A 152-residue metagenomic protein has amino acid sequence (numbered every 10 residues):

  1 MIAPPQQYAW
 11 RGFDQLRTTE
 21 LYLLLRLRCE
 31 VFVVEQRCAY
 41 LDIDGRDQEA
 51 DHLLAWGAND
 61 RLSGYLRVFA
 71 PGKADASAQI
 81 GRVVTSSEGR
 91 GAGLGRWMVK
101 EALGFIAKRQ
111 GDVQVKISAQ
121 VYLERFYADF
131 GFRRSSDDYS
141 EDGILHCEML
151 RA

Functional and structural regions predicted by a protein language model:
M1-H52, W56-R61: Short amphipathic alpha-helix that is part of the acyltransferase structural core
I43-Q48, G72, Y139-D142: A short beta-turn/loop motif at secondary-structure boundaries
L54, R61-P71, S77-V84: Conserved beta-strand in the GNAT
A70-I80, R90, R109-V113, D142-H146: A conserved beta-turn-beta hairpin within the catalytic core of GNAT-like acetyltransferases that forms part
T85, G91-G104: Conserved acetyl-CoA-binding loop-helix of GNAT-fold acetyltransferases
S86, Q120: Residue-level recognition of the GNAT/N-acetyltransferase active site
V99, G104-A119: Conserved GNAT acetyl-CoA-binding A-motif
K116-S118, A128, R133-E148: Conserved catalytic-core motifs of GNAT/GCN5-like acyltransferases
